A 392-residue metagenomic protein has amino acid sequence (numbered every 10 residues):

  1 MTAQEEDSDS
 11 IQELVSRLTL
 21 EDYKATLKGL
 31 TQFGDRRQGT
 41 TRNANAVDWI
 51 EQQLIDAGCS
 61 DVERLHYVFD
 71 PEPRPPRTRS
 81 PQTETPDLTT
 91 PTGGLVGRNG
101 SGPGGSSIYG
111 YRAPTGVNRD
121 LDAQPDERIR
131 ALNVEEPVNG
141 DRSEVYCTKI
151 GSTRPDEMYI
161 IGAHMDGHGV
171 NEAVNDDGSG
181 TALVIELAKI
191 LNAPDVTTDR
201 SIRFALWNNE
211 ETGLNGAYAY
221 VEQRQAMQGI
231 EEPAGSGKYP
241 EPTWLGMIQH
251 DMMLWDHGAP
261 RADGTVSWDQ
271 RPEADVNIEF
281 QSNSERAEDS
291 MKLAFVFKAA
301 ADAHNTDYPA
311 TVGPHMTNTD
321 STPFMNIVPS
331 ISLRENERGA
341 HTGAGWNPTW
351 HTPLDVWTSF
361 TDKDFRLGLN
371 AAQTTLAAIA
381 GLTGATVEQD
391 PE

Functional and structural regions predicted by a protein language model:
D9-E13, D22-A25, G29, N45-Q53 (+9 more regions): Extracytoplasmic/secreted proteins, especially bacterial periplasmic and envelope-associated proteins
D9-L18, T31-R42, R130-E136, D166-G178 (+5 more regions): Second-shell loop/turn segments in exported
D22-T31, D61-H66, E144-T148, M158-G162 (+11 more regions): Structural recognition of the beta-strand scaffold that forms the well-ordered cores of secreted hydrolase catalytic
A25-T148: A non-catalytic alpha/beta surface segment that caps or lines the substrate-entry region of metallo-dependent hydrolase
D35-Q38, S60-D61, V68-P71, S152-R154 (+5 more regions): Solvent-exposed loop/turn segments at secondary-structure junctions within structured extracellular/periplasmic domains
V145-C147, I161-Y218, T375: Alpha-helical metal-binding/catalytic segments enriched in His/Glu/Asp
W207-D320, N326-S330: Metal-dependent peptidase/peptidase-like ectodomains
W255-S282, T311-E392: Active-site-adjacent mobile loop/cap segments within catalytic or ligand-binding domains
